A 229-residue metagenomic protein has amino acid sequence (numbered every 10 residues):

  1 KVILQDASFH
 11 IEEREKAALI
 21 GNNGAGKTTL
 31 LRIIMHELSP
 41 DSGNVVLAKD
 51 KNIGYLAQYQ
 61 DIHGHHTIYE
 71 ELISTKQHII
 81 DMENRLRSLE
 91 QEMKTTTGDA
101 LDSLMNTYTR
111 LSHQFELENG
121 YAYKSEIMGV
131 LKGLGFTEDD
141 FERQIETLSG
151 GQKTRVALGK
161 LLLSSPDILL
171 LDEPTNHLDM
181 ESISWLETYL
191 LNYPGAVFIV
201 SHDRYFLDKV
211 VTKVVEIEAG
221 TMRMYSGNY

Functional and structural regions predicted by a protein language model:
K1-Y229: ABC ATP-binding cassette signature C-motif
